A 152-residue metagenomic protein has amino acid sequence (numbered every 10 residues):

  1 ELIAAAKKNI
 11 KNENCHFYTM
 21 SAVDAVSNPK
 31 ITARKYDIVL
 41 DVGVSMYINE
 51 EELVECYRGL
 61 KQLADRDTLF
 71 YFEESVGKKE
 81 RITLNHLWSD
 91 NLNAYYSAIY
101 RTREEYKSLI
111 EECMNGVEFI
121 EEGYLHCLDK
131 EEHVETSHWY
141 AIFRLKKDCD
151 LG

Functional and structural regions predicted by a protein language model:
E1-I31, I48-Q62, T68-G152: Class I (Rossmann-like) S-adenosyl-L-methionine-dependent methyltransferase catalytic domain, capturing the SAM-binding
K35-Y36: Local beta-strand N-terminus motif with an aromatic residue
L40: A conserved beta-strand element that flanks and buttresses the S-adenosyl-L-methionine
V44: Hydrophobic adenine-recognition pocket in adenosine-nucleotide-binding enzymes
